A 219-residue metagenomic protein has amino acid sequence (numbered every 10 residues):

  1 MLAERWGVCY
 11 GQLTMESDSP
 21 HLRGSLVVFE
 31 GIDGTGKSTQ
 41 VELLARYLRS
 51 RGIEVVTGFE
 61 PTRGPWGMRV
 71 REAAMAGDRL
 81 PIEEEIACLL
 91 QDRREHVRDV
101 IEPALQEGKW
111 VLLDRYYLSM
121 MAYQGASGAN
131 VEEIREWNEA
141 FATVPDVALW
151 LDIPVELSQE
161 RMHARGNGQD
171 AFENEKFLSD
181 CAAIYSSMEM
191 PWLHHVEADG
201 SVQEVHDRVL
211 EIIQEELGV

Functional and structural regions predicted by a protein language model:
C9-P20, A45, E156-V219: NTP-dependent small-molecule kinase module
L22-L26: Pre-Walker A (Motif I) flank of P-loop NTPase domains
F29: Hydrophobic anchor at the beta1->P-loop junction of P-loop NTPases
I32: P-loop (Walker A) phosphate-binding loop of NTP-binding proteins
K37: Conserved lysine of the Walker
Q40: Hydrophobic positions on the alpha1 helix immediately C-terminal to the Walker A/P-loop
I53-A140: ATP-dependent small-molecule kinase phosphotransfer cores that center on conserved nucleotide phosphate-binding segments
R115, M120-A183: A glycine- and Lys/Arg-enriched "phosphate-lid" helix/loop adjacent to the NTP-binding pocket of small-molecule kinases
